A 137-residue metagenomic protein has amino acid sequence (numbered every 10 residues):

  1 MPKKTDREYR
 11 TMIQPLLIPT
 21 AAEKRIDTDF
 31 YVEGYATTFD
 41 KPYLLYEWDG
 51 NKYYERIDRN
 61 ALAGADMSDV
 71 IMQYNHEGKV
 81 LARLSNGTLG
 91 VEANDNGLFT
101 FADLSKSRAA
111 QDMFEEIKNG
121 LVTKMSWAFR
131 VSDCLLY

Functional and structural regions predicted by a protein language model:
M1-Y137: Signature of dsDNA virion morphogenesis modules
